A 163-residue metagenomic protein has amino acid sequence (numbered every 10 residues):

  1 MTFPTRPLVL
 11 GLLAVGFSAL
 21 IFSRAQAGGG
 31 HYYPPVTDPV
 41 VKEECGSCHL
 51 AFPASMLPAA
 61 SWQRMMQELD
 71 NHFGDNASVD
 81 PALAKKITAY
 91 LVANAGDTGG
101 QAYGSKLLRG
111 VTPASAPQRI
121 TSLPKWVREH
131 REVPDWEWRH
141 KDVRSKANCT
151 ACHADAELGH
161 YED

Functional and structural regions predicted by a protein language model:
T2-L12: Bacterial N-terminal signal peptides that target proteins for export
L10-L20: Bacterial N-terminal signal peptides
I21-A27: Sec/Tat signal peptide C-region and signal peptidase I cleavage site
A27-K86, A95-G99, Y103-D163: Sequence context surrounding c-type heme c attachment/ligation sites in exported
